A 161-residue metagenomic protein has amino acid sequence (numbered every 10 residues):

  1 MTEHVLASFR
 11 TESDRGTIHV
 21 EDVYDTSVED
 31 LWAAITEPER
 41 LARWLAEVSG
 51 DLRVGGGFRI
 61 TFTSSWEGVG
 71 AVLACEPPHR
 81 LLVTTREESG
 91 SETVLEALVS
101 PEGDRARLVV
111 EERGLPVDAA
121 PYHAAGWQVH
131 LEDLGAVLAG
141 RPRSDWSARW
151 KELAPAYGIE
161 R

Functional and structural regions predicted by a protein language model:
M1-V48: Hydrophobic ligand-binding cavity/cleft-lining segments
S13, T17, L82-L138: Beta-strand/loop substructures that line and gate deep hydrophobic ligand-binding cavities in soluble
H19, D30-W32, R59, R80-L82 (+1 more regions): General beta-strand recognition
H19-D25, R59-T61, A71, L98: Generic structural detector for well-ordered beta-strands
Y24, C75-E76, G103: A generic structural motif
T36-E37, P77, E132, A136-A139: Residues at helix-coil transition
E39-E87: Glycine-rich portal/gate segments that line the openings of hydrophobic small-molecule binding cavities
A136-R161: Short, highly charged C-terminal tails/helix-capping segments
